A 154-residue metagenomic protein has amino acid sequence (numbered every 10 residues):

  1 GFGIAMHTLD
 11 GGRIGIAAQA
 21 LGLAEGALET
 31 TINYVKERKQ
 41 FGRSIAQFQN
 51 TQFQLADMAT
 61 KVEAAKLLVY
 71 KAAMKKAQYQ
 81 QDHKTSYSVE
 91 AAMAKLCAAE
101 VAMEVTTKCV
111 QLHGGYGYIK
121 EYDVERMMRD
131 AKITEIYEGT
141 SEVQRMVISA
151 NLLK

Functional and structural regions predicted by a protein language model:
F2-K154: Alpha-helical interface subdomain recognition
